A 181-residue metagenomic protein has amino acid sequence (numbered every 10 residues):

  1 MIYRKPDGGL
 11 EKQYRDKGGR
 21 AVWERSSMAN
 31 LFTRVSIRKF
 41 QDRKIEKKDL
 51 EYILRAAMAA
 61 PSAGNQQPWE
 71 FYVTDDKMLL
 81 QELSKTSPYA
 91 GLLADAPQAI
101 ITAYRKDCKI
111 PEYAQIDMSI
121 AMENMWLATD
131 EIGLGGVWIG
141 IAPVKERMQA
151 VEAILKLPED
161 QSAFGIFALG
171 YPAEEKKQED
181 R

Functional and structural regions predicted by a protein language model:
M1-R181: Acidic, surface-exposed loops and disordered segments
